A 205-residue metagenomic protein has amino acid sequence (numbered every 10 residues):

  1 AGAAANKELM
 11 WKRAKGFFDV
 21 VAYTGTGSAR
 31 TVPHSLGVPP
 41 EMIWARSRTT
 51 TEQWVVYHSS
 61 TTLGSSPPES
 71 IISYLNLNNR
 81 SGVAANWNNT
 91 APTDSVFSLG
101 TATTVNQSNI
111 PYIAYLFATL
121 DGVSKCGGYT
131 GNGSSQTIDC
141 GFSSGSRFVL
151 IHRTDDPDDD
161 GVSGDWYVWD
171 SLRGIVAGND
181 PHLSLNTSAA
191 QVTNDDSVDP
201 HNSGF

Functional and structural regions predicted by a protein language model:
A1-F205: Surface-exposed molecular-recognition determinants
